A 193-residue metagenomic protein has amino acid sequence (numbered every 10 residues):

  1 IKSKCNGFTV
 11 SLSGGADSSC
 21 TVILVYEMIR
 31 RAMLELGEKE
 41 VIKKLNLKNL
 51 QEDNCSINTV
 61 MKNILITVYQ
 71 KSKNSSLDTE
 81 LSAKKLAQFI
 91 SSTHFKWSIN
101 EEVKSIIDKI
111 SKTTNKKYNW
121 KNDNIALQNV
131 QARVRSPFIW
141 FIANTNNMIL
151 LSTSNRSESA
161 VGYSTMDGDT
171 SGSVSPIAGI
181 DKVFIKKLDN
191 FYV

Functional and structural regions predicted by a protein language model:
K2-S157, D189: ATP-dependent adenylation/nucleotidyltransferase module used to activate substrates
M148-V193: Mid-to-C-terminal catalytic subdomains of enzymes that bind/position adenosyl phosphate moieties or nucleic-acid
